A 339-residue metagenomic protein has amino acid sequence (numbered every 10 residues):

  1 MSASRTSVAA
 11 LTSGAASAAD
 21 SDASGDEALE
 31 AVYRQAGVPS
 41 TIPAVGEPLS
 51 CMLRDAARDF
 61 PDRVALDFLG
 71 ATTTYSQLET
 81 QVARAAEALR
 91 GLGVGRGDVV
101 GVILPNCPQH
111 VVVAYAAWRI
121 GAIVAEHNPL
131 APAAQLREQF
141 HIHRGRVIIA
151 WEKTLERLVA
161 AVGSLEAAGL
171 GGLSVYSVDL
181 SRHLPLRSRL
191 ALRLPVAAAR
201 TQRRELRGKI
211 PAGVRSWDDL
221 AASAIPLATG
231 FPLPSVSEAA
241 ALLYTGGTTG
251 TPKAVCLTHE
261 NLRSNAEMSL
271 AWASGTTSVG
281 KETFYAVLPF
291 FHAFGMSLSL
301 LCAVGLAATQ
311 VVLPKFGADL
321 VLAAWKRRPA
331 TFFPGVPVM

Functional and structural regions predicted by a protein language model:
S2-S17, S21, G91-L92, R119-D219: Structural core segment of the AMP-binding/adenylate-forming
P43-V45, R54, D62-G93, D98-C107 (+3 more regions): Conserved AMP-binding/adenylate-forming core of the ANL superfamily
T74-S76, A240-E267: Conserved AMP-binding A3 loop
E79-R84, A224-L227, V255-T276, V287 (+1 more regions): Conserved structural elements of the adenylate-forming
A86, V99, P105-A125, P129-A133 (+6 more regions): A short helix-loop-beta submotif of the ANL/AMP-binding
P105, A150-A160, V178-L184, L288 (+2 more regions): Adenylate-forming
L194-Y244, T251, T276-T283: Conserved pre-ATP/AMP-binding loop-to-beta segment of ANL
R263-T283, F291-P334: Conserved AMP-binding/adenylation subdomain of ANL enzymes
